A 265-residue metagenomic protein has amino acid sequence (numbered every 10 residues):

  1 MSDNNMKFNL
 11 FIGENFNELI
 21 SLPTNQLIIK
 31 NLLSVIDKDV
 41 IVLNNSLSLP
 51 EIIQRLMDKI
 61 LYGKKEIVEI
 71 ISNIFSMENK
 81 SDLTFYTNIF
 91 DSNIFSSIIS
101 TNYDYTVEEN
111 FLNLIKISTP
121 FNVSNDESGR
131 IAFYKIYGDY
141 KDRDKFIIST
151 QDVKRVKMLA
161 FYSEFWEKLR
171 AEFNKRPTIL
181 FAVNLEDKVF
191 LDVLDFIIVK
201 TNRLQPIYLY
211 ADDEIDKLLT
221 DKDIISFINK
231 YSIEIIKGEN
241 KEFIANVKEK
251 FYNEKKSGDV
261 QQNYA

Functional and structural regions predicted by a protein language model:
M1-F11, N15-I20, V35, D91-S96 (+3 more regions): SIR2/sirtuin-family catalytic core signature
M1-I99, V107, I244, Y264: Gly/serine-rich nucleotide phosphate-binding loop at the start of the catalytic core of nucleotide/ADP-ribose-handling
I20-L22, E108-N110, K145, F190-L191: Short glycine-/acidic-enriched loop or helix-start segments at secondary-structure transitions that form or flank
K38-R55, K64-K65, Y140, L159 (+6 more regions): Accessory terminal and edge-of-domain segments that mediate assembly/interaction and cofactor placement around
E78-D82, M158-Y162, D187: A conditional alpha-helix N-cap/helix-loop micro-motif detector
E78-K141: Active-site-adjacent alpha/beta core region of enzyme catalytic domains
D82-T87, Y162-W166, L191: Short, well-ordered alpha-helical scaffold segments within catalytic/effector domains
I115-N174: Active-site gating loop/helix substructures
